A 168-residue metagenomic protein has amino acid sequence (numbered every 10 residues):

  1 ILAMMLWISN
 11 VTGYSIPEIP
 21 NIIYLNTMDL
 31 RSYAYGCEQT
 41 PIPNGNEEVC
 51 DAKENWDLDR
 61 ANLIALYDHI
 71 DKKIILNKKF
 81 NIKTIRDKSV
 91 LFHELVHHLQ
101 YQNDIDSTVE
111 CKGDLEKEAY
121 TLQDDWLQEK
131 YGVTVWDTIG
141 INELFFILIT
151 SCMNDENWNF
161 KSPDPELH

Functional and structural regions predicted by a protein language model:
I1-D57: A metal-dependent hydrolase signature that marks the N-terminal structural subdomain at the beginning of catalytic folds
L2-M5, S89-F92, E116, Y120-D124: Extracytoplasmic/secreted envelope proteins and their assembly/folding machinery, especially bacterial periplasmic
N26, K78-N81, D104-I105: A mature extracytoplasmic/lumenal domain signature
E38-I85, H98: Active-site scaffold of zinc-dependent metalloenzymes
N81-V90, V109-K117: Soluble non-cytosolic domains of exported or imported proteins
S89-Q102: Active-site recognition of the HExxH zinc-binding catalytic motif
E110-L144: Post-HExxH zinc-binding segment in Zn-dependent metallohydrolases
K130-H168: Long, well-structured alpha-helical subdomains associated with metal-dependent extracellular/ecto-lumenal hydrolases
